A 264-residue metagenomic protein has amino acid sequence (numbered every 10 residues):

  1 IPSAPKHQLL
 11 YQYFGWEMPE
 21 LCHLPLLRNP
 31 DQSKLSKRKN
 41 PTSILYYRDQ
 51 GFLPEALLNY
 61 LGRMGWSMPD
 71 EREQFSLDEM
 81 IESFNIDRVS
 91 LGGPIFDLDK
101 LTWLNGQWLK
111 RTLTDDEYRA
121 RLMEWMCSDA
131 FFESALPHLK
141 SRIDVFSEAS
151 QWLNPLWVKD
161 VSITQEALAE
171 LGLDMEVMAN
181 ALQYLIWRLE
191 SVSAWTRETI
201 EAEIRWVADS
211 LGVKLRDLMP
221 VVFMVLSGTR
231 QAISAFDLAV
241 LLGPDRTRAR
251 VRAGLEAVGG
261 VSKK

Functional and structural regions predicted by a protein language model:
I1-P5, L9-K264: Conserved nucleotide- and phosphate/pyrophosphate-binding catalytic cores in adenylate/nucleotidyl-handling enzymes
